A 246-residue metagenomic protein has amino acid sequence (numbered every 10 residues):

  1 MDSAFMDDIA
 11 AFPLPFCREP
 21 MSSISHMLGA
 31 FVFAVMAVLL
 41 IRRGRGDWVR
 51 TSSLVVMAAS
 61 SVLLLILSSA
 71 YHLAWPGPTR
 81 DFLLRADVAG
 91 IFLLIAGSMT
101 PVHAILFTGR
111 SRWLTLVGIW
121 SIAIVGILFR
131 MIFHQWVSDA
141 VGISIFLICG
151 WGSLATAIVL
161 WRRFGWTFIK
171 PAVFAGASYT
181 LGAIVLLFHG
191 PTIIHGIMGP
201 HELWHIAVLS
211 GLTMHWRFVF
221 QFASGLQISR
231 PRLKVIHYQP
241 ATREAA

Functional and structural regions predicted by a protein language model:
M1-A246: Multi-pass alpha-helical transmembrane bundles in non-GPCR membrane proteins that perform intramembrane catalysis
